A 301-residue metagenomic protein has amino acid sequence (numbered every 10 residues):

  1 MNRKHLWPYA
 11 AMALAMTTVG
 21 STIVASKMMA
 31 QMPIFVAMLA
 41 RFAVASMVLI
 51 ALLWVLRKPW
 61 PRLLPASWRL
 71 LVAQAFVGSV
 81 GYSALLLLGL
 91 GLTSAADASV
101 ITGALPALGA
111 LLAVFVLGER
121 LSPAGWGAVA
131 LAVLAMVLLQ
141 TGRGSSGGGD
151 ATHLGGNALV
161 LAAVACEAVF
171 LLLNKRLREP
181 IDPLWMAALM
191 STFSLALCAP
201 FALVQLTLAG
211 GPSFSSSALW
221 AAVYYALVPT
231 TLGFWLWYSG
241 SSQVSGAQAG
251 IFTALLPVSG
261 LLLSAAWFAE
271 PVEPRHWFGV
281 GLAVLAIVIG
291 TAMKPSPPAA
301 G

Functional and structural regions predicted by a protein language model:
M1-L39, G147-R176, L184, L197-C198 (+1 more regions): Glycine-/small-residue-enriched transmembrane alpha-helix faces in small-molecule transporters and effluxers
K4-P8, Q31-L39, L63-R69, T141-C166 (+2 more regions): Juxtamembrane helix-entry segments on the extracytoplasmic side of multipass membrane proteins
M12, A40, S79, S83 (+3 more regions): Helix-helix packing/entry segments at the starts of transmembrane helices
M12, A66-Q74, L121-V133, I181-M190 (+1 more regions): Cytoplasmic-side transmembrane-helix entry/capping segments in multi-pass membrane proteins
T18, T22-I23, I50, W54-T102 (+2 more regions): Specific transmembrane alpha-helical segments of multi-pass solute transporters/efflux pumps, especially DMT/EamA
M29, A37, R41, G89 (+8 more regions): Hydrophobic/aromatic residues within transmembrane alpha-helices of multi-pass small-molecule transporters
Q31-G81, L108-G109, A165-L173, A187-L206 (+2 more regions): Transmembrane alpha-helices of multi-pass small-molecule transport proteins
L49, L112, L121-R143, A254 (+2 more regions): Hydrophobic transmembrane alpha-helices of multi-pass small-molecule transport proteins
